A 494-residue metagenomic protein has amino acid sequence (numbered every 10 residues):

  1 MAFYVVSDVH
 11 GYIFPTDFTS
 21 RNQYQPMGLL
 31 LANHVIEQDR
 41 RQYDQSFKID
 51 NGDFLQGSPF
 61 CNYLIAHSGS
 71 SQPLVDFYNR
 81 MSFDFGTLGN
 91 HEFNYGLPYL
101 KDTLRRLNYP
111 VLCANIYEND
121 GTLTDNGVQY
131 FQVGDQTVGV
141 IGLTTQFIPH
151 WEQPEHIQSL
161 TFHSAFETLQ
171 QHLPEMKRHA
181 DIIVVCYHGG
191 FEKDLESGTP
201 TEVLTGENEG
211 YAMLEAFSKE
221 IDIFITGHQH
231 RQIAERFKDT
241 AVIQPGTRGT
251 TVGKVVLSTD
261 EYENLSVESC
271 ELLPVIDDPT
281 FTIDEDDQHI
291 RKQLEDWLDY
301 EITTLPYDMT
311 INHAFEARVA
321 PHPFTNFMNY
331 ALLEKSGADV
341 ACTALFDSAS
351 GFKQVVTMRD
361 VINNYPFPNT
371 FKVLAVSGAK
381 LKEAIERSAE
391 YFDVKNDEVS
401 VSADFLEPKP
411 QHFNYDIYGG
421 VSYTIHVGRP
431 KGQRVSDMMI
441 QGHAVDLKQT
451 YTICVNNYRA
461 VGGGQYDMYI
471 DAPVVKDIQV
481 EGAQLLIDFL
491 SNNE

Functional and structural regions predicted by a protein language model:
M1-P279, V319-A331, A341, D404 (+1 more regions): Acidic, metal/ion-coordinating pockets
A2, Y12, Y24-M27, L31 (+5 more regions): Feature captures C-terminal
V5, V9-T19, L305-A314, Y466-A472: Acidic/histidine-rich, surface-exposed loop or edge segments in extracytoplasmic proteins
S7, T145, G246-G249, I311 (+3 more regions): Short, flexible loop/turn elements at secondary-structure junctions
L31, Y99, E285-Q293, K380 (+1 more regions): Exposed alpha-helical structural elements
T259-T357, V461, I478, L490-E494: A short C-terminal boundary segment appended to hydrolase-like catalytic domains
